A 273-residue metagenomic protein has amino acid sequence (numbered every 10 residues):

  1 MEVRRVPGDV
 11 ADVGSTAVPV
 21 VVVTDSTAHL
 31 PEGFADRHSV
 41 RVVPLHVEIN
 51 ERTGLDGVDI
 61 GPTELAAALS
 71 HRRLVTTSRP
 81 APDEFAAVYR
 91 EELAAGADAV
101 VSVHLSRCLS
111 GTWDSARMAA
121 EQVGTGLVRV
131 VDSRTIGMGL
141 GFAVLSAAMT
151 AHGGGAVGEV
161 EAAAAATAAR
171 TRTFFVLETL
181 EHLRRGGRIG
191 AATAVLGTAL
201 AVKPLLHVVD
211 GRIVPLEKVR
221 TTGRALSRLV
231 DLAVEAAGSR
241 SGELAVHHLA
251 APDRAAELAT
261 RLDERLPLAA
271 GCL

Functional and structural regions predicted by a protein language model:
V3-V21, T27-R37, R41, L45-E48 (+3 more regions): Mixed-charge interfacial surface used for oligomerization/domain docking and macromolecular partner engagement
V18, V75-T76, V103, V246: Short, contiguous strand/loop micro-motifs
V20-A86: N-terminal glycine-rich anion-binding loop in soluble enzyme alpha/beta folds
G54, F85, Y89, H104 (+2 more regions): Aromatic side chains
A68-R72, A97-S102, E121-S133: Glycine/charged-rich beta-loop-alpha catalytic/anionic-binding loops adjacent to active sites
L69, L93, A151-H152: Hydrophobic residues in alpha-helical segments
R72-D83, H104-G111, R134-T135: Short coil/turn segments at secondary-structure boundaries
E84-A116, A120: N-terminal glycine-rich phosphate/adenylate-binding segment common to multiple enzyme folds
